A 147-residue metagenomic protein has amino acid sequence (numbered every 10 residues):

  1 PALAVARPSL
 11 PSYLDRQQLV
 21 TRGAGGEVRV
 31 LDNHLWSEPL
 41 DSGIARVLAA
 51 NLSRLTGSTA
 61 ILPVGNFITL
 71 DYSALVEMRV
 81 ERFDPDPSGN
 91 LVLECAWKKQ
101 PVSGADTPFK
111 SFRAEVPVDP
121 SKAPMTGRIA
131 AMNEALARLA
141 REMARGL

Functional and structural regions predicted by a protein language model:
P1-I68: N-terminal segment of the mature soluble domain
A2-P8, V20, L75-R79, V92-K98 (+1 more regions): Soluble periplasmic/extracytoplasmic beta-strand elements of cell-envelope proteins
V28-L35, S103-R145: Short secondary-structure boundary motifs at beta->alpha junctions and helix caps
A49-S53, A140, A144-L147: Short amphipathic alpha-helical signal-transduction/dimerization elements
A50, L55-A105, P120-K122: Surface-exposed short loop/turn segments
